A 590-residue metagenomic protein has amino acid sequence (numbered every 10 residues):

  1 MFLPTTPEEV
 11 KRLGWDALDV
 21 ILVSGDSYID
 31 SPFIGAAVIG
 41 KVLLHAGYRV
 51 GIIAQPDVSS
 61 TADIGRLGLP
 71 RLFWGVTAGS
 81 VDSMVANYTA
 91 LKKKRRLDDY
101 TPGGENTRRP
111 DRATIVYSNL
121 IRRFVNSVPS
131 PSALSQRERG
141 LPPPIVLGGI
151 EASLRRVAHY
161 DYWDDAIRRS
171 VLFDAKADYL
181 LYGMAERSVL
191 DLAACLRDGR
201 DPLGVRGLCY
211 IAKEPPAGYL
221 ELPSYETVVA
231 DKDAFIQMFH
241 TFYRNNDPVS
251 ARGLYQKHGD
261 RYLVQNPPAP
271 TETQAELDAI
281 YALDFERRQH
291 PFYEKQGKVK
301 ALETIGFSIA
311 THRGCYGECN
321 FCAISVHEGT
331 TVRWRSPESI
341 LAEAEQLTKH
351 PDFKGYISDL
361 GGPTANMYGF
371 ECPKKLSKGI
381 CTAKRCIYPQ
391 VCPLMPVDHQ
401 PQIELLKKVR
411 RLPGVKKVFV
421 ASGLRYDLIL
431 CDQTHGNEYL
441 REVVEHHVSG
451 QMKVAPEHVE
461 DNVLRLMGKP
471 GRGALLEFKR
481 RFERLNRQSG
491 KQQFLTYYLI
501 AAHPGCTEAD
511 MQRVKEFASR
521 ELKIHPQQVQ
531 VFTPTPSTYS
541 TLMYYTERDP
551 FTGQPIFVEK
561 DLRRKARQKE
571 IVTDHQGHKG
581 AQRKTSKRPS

Functional and structural regions predicted by a protein language model:
M1-A17, S27, I236-S308: N-terminal [4Fe-4S]-dependent radical SAM core
L22-G25, V38, I52-I53, D57-V58 (+3 more regions): Conserved SAM/AdoMet-binding glycine-rich loop
V23-Y28, Q296-A323, Y356: N-terminal pre-triad scaffold of radical SAM enzymes
G35, A54-V128, G140-H258, Q265-N266 (+2 more regions): Glycine-rich beta-alpha loop elements in corrinoid/cobalamin-binding modules across cobalamin-dependent enzymes
S59, P202-A234, F239-D247, D260 (+6 more regions): Terminal amphipathic helices with adjacent charged low-complexity linkers/tails
D82-L91, L154-R156, E186-D191, P215-P216 (+8 more regions): Flexible glycine/acidic-rich beta-alpha junction loops that bind and position SAM and/or redox cofactors in anaerobic
D178, C315, I340, V454 (+1 more regions): Conserved, mostly hydrophobic/aromatic
Q576-S590: Short, low-complexity, charge-dense intrinsically disordered segments
